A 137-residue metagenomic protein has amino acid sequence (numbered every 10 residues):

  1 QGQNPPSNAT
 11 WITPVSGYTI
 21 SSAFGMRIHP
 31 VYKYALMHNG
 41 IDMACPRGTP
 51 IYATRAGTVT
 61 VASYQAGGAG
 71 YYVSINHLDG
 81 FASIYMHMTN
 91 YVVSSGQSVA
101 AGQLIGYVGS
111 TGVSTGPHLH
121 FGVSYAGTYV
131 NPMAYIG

Functional and structural regions predicted by a protein language model:
Q1-T10: Non-catalytic extracellular/periplasmic "stalk" and linker regions immediately N-terminal to catalytic or recognition
A9-G137: Catalytic cores of peptidoglycan-degrading enzymes
